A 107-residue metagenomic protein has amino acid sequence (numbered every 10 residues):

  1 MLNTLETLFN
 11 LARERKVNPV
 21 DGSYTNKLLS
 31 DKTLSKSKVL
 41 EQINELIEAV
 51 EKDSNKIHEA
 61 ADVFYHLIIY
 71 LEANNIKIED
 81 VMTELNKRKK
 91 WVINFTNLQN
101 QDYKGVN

Functional and structural regions predicted by a protein language model:
M1-A60, F64-N107: Flexible "arm" and connector segments at domain edges
